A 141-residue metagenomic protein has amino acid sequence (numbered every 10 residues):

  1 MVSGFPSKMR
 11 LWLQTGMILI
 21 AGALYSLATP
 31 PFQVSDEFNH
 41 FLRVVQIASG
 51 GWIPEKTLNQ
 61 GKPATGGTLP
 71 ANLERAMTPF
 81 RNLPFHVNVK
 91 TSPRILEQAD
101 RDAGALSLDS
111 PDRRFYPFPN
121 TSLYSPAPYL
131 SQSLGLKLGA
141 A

Functional and structural regions predicted by a protein language model:
M1-A23: Start-transfer (signal-anchor) and selected internal transmembrane alpha helices of multi-pass inner/ER membrane
S3, S7, Q46, S133-L136: Short hydrophobic helices that act as membrane-entry/anchoring signals
G4, K8, T29-F32, F118-P126: Conserved aromatic-histidine-acidic binding/catalytic patches
F5-S7, E37-H40: Short alpha-helical segments used as structural interaction elements across diverse proteins
L24-F38: Helix-to-loop transition at the C-terminal end of transmembrane segments
P31, N39-S49: Extreme N-terminal leader/anchor segments
G50-A141: Interfacial juxtamembrane loops and adjacent helix segments that form the catalytic/substrate-binding surfaces
